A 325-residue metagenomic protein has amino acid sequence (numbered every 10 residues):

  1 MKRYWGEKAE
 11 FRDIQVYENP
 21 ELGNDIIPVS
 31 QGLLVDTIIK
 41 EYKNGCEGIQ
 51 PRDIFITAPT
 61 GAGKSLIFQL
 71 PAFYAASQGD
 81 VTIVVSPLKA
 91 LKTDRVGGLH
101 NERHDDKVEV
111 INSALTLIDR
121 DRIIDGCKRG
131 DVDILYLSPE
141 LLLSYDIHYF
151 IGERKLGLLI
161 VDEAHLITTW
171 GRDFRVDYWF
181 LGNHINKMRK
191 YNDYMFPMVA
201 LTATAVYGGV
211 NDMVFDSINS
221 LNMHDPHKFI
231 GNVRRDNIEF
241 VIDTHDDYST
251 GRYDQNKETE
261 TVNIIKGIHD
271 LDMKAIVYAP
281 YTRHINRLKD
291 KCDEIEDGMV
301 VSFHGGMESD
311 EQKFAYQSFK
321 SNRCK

Functional and structural regions predicted by a protein language model:
M1-T57: Conserved pre-motif I regulatory segment
K43, A62-Q78, G98-H100, N186-M188: Walker A/P-loop NTP-binding motif
E47-L70, I83-S86: Walker A/P-loop
L66, G79-E102, V108-D119, S138-L143 (+2 more regions): Conserved Walker A/P-loop ATP-binding site and its immediately adjacent core in helicase/helicase-like ATPase domains
V81-T93, I265-E294, V300-H304: Conserved strand-helix element at the start of the C-terminal RecA-like helicase core
L115-L158, L166-R172: Conserved helix/coil segment N-terminal to the catalytic DExD/H
I118-D125, M299-K325: Conserved helicase ATPase core of P-loop NTP-dependent helicases/translocases
G157-L158, H165-I230: Post-DEXD/H (motif II) to motif III coupling segment of the RecA-like Helicase ATP-binding lobe
